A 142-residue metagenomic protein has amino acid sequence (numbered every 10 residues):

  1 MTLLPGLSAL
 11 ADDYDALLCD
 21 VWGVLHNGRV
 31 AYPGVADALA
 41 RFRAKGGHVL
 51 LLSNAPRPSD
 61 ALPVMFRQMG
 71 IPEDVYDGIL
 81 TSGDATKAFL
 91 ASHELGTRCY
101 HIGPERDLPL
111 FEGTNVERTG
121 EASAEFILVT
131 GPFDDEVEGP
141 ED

Functional and structural regions predicted by a protein language model:
M1-D142: HAD-like aspartate-dependent phosphatase fold
